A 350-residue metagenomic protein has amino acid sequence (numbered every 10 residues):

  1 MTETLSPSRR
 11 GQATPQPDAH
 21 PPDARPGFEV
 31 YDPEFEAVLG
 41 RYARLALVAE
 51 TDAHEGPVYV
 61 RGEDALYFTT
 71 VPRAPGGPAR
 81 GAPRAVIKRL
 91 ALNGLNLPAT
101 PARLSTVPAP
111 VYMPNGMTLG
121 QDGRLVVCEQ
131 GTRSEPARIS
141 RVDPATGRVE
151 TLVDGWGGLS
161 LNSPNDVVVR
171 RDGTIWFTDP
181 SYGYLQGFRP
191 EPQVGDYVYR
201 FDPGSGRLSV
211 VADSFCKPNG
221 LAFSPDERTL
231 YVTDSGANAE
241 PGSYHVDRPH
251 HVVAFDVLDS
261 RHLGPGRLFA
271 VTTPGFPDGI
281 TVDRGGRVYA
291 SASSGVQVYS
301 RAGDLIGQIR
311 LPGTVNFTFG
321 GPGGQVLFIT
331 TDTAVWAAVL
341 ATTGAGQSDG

Functional and structural regions predicted by a protein language model:
M1-G350: Sequence-structural signature of mature extracellular/luminal beta-sheet repeat domains, prominently beta-propellers
